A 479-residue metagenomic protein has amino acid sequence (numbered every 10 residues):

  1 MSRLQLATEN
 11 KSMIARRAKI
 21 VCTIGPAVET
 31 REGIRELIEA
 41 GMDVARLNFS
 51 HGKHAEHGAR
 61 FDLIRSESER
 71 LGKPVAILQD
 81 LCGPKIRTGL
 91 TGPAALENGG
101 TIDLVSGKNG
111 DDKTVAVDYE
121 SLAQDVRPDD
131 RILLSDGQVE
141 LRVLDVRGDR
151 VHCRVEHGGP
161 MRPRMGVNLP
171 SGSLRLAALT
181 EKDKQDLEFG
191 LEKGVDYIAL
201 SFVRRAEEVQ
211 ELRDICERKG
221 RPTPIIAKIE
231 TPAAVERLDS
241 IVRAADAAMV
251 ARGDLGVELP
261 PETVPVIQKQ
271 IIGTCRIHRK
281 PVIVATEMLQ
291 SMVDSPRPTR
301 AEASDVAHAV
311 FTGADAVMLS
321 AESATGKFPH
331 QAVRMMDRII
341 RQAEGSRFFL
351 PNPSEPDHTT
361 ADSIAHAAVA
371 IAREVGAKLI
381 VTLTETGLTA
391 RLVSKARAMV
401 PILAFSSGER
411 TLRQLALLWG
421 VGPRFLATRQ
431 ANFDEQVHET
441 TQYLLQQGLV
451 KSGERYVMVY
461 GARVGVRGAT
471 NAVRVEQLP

Functional and structural regions predicted by a protein language model:
S2-P479: Non-catalytic helical/linker scaffolds that mediate oligomerization, partner binding, and domain coupling around large
